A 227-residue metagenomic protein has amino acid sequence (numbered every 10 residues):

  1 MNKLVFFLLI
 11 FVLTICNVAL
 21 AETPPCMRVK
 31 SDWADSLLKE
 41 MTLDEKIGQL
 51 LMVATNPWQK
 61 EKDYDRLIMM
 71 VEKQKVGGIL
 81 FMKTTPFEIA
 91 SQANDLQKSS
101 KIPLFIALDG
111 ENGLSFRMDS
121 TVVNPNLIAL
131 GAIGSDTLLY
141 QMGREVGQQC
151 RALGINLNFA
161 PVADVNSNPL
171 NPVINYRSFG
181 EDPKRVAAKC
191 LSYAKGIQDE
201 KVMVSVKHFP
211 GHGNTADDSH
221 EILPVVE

Functional and structural regions predicted by a protein language model:
M1-P24: Bacterial Sec-dependent N-terminal signal peptides
T14, T23-S31, F87-I89: Short coil-to-helix leader/linker segments, especially the first N-terminal amphipathic alpha-helix with its helix
C26-Q59: Mature N-terminal segment immediately following signal peptide/propeptide cleavage in secreted/periplasmic
I47-G48, V76, S100-P103, D199-V202: Short coil/turn connectors at secondary-structure junctions
N56-K189, H208, G213-E227: Enzymes and membrane/adaptor proteins characterized by extended Gly/Ser/Thr/Asp/Glu-rich, aromatic-dotted
I197-V206, S219: Phosphate/pyrophosphate-binding betaalpha-module
